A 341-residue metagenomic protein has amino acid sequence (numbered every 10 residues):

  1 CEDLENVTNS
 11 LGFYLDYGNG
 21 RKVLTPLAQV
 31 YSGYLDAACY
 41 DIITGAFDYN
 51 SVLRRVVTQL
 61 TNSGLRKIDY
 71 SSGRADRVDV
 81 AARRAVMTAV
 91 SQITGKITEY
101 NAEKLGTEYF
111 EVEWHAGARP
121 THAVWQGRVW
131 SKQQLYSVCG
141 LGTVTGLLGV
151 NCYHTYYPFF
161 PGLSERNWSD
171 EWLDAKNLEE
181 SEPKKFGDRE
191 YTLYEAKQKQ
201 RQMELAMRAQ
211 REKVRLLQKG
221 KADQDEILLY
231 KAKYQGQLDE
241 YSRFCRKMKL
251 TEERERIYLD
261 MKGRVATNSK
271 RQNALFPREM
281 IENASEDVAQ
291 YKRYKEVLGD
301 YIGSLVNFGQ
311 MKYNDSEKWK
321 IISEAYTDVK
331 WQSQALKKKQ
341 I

Functional and structural regions predicted by a protein language model:
C1-T145, G162-I341: Domain-core detector
T145-F159: Short beta-strand-alpha-helix junction that forms the catalytic/metal-binding core of metal-dependent nuclease domains
